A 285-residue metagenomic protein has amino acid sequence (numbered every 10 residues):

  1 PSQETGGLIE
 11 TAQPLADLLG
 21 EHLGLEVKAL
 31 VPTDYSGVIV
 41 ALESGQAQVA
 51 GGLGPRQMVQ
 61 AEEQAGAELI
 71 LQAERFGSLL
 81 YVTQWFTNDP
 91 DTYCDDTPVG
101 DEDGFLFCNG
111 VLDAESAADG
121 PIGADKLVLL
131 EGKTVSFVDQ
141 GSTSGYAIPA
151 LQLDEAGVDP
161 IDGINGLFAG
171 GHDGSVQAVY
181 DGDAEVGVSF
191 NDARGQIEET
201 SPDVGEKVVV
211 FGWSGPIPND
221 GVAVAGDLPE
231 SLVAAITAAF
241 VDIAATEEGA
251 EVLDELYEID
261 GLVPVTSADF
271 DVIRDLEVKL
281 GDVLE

Functional and structural regions predicted by a protein language model:
P1, V82-C94, I217-S231: A bilobed periplasmic-binding-protein/Venus flytrap-type ligand-binding module shared by bacterial periplasmic
Q3-P14, V224-E285: An extracytoplasmic/periplasmic, membrane-proximal ligand-sensing/linker region
G20-V31, Q46, G110, E131-T134 (+3 more regions): A local structural motif
A29-V40, L53-R56, D159-Q177, P216: Short helix-initiation/N-cap motifs at beta->coil->alpha
S36-A50, E63-A65, Y81, V128-L129 (+1 more regions): Short helices/loops that flank or line small-molecule/ion binding pockets
G54-A65, Q152-E155, Y180-D181, E185-E206: A ligand-binding cleft/hinge motif common to bilobed small-molecule-binding domains
A67-G77, G163-N165, E198-P216: Short beta-strand->loop
A73-G141, G145, A156: A conserved helix-loop-strand patch within extracytoplasmic ligand-binding domains of the periplasmic binding
